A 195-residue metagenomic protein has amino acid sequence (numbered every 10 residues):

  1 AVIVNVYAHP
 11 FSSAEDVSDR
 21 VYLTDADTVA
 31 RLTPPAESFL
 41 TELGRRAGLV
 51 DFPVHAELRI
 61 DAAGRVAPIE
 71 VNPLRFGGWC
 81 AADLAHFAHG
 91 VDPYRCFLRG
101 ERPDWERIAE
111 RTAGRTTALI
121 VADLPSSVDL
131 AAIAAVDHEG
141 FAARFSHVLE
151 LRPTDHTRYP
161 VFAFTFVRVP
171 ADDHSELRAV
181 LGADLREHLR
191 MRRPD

Functional and structural regions predicted by a protein language model:
A1-A26, P34-H55, R59-A67, N72-C80: Phosphate-binding core of ATP-grasp and ATP-grasp-like enzymes
V2, P93, D173: Short phosphate-engaging motifs
V6-H9, V21-T24, R31-P34, R95-R99 (+2 more regions): Short, surface-exposed, polar/charged, turn-prone segments marking secondary-structure boundaries
L23-T24, F87-H89, D129-I133: Juxtamembrane/interface motifs at transmembrane-helix termini
V29-A30, F87: Hydrophobic alpha-helical scaffolding
A30, A63, A67, D92-R95 (+1 more regions): Short amphipathic alpha-helical patches
P35-H55, N72-S126: Active-site "cap" helix and flanking loop/linker of ATP-utilizing ligase/carboxylase catalytic domains
L98-D195: Peripheral (often C-terminal) accessory segments that flank ATP-dependent C-N-forming ligase machineries
